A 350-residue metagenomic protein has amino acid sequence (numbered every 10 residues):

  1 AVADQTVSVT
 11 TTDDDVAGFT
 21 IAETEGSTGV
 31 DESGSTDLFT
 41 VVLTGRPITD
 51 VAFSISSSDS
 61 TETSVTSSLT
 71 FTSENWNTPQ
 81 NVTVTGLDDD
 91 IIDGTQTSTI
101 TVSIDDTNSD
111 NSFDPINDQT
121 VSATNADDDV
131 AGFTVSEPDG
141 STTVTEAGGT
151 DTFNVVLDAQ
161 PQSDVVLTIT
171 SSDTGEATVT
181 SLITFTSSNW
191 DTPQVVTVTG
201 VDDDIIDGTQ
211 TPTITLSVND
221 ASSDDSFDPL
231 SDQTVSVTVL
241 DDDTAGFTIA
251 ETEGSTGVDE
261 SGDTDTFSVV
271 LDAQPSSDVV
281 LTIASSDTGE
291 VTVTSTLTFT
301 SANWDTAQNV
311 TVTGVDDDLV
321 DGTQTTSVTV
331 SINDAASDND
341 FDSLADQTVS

Functional and structural regions predicted by a protein language model:
A1-S350: Short boundary segments that mark the start of a structured unit
